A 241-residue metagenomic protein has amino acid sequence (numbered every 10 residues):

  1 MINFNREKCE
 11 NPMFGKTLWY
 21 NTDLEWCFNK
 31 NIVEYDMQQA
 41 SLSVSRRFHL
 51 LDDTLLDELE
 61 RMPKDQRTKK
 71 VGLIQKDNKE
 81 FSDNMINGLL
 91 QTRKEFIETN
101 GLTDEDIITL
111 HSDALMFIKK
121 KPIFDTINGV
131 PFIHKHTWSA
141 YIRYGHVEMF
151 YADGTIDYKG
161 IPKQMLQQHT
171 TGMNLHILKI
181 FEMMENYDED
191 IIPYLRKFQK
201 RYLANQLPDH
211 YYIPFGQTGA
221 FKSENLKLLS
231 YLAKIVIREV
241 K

Functional and structural regions predicted by a protein language model:
M1-K241: Conserved acidic
